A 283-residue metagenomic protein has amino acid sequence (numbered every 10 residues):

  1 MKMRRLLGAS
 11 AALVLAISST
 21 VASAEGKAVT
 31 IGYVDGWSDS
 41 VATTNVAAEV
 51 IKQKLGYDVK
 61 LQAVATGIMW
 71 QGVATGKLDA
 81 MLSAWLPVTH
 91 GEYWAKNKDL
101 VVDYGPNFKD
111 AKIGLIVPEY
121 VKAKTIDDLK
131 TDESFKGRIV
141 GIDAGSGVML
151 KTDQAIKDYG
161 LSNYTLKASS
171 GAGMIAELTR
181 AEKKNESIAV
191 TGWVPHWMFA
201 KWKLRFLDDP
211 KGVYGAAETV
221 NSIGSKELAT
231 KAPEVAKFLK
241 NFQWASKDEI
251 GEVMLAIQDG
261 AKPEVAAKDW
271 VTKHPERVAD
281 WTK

Functional and structural regions predicted by a protein language model:
M1-S23: Gram-negative bacterial Sec-dependent N-terminal signal peptides
A22-I31, K130-K136, E276-K283: Immediate post-signal peptide segment of exported/extracytoplasmic ligand-binding proteins
G26-N45, T66: Extracytoplasmic "Venus flytrap"
W37-S38, K60-G72, L166-E177: Short helix-initiation/N-cap motifs at beta->coil->alpha
S38-Y57, I156: Short, polar/charged alpha-helical segment
L82-N97, R180-R205: A ligand-binding cleft/hinge motif common to bilobed small-molecule-binding domains
K98-G145: A conserved helix-loop-strand patch within extracytoplasmic ligand-binding domains of the periplasmic binding
K112-K122, E218-A232: A bilobed periplasmic-binding-protein/Venus flytrap-type ligand-binding module shared by bacterial periplasmic
